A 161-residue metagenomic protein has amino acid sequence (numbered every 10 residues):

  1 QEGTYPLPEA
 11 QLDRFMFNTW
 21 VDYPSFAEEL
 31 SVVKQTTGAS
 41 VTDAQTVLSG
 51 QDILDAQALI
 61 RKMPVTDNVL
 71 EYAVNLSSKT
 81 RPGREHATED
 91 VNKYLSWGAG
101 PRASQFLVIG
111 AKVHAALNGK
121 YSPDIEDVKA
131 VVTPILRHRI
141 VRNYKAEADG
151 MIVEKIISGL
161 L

Functional and structural regions predicted by a protein language model:
Q1-M63, K112-H114: Canonical AAA+ ATPase core
L7, E28, L48, P64 (+4 more regions): Alpha-helix N-cap and coil->helix boundary residues
A10-L12, F17, E28, N68 (+3 more regions): Short capping/connector residues at structural and topological boundaries
V32-V33, A73, S77, V131-L136: Short alpha-helical scaffolding segments that buttress acidic/His motifs in well-ordered protein cores
D43-S104: Conserved AAA+ ATPase small/helical "lid" subdomain
G83-L161: C-terminal engagement/docking regions of AAA+ P-loop ATPases
